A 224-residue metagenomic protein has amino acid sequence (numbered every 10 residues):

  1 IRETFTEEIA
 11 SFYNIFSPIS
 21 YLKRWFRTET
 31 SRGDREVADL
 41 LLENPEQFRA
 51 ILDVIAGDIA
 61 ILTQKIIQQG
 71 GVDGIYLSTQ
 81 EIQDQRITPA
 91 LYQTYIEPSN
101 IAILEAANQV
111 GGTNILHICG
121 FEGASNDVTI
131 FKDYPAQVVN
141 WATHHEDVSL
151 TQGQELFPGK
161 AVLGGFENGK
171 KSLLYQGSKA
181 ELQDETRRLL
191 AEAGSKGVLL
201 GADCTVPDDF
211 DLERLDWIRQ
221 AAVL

Functional and structural regions predicted by a protein language model:
R2-L224: Active-site loop segments of alpha/beta catalytic cores
